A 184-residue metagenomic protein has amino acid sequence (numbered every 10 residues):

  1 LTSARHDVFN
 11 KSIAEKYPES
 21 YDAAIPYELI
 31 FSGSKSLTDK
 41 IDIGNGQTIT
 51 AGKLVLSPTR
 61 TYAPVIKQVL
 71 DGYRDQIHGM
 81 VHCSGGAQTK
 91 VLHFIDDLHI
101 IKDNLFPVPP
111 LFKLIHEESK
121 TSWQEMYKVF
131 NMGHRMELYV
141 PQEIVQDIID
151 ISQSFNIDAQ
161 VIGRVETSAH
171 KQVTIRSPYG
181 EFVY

Functional and structural regions predicted by a protein language model:
L1-Y184: Helix-biased detector of long, well-ordered alpha-helical tracts
